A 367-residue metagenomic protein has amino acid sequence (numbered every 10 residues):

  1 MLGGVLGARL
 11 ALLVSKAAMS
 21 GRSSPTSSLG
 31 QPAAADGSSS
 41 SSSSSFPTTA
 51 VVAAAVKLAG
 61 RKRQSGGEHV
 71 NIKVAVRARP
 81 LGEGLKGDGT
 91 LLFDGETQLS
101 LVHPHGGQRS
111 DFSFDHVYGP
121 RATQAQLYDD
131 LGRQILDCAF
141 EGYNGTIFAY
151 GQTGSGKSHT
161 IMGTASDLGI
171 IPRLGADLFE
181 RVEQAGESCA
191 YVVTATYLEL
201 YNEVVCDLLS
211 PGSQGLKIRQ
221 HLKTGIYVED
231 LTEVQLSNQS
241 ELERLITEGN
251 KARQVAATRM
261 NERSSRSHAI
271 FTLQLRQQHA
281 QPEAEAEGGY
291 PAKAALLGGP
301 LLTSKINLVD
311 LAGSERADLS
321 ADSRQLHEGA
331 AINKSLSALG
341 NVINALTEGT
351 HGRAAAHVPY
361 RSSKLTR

Functional and structural regions predicted by a protein language model:
V14-M19: Low-complexity, charge- and small-residue-enriched intrinsically disordered regions
S20-P32, G37, S45-S155, M162-R367: P-loop NTPase "switch/coupling" elements that transmit nucleotide state to mechanical/effector output
